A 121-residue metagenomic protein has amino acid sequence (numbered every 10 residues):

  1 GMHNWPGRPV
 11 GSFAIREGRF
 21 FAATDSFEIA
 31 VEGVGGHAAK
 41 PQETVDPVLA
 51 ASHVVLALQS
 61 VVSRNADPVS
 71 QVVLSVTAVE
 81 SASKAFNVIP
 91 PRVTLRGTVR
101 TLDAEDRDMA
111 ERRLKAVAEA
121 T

Functional and structural regions predicted by a protein language model:
G1-A78, A82-V88: Histidine/acidic-residue-rich, glycine-tolerant segments that coordinate divalent metal ions
A50, N87-E111: A conserved active-site cap/scaffold subdomain adjacent to cofactor or substrate pockets
H53-V54, R100, T121: Short alpha-helical scaffold segments that flank and stabilize functional sites
M109-E119: Short amphipathic alpha-helices in soluble, non-transmembrane regions that often serve as interface/regulatory elements
